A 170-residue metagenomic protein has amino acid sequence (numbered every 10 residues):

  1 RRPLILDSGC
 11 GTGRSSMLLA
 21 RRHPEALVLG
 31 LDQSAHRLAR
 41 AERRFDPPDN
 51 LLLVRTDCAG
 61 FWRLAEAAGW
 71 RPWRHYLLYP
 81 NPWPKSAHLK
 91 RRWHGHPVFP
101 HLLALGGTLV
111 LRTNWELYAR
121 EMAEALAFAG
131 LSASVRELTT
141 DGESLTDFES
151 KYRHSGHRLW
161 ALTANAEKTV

Functional and structural regions predicted by a protein language model:
G9: Conserved S-adenosyl-L-methionine
G13-R14: Glycine-rich SAM-binding Motif I of class I
A26-L29: Short beta-strand element of Class I
S34: Conserved SAM/SAH-binding beta-strand->alpha-helix loop
E42-G69: S-adenosyl-L-methionine
K90-V98: Charged helix-capping and loop-helix junction motifs
L105-T113: Conserved beta-strand signature within the Rossmann-like core of class I S-adenosyl-L-methionine
Y118-A125, A129-V170: Class I S-adenosyl-L-methionine
